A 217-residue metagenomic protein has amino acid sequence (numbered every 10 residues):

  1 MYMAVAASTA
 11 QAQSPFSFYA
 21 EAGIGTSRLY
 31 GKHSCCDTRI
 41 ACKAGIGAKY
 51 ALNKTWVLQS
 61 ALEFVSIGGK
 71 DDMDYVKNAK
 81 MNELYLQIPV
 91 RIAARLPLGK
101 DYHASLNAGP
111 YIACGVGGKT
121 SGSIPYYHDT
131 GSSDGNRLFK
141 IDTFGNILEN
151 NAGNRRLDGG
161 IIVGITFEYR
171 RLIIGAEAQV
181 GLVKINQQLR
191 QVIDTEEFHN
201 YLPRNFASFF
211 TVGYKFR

Functional and structural regions predicted by a protein language model:
M1-A6: Bacterial N-terminal signal peptides
Q11-G45, D158, K215-R217: Short glycine/proline- and aromatic-enriched beta-strand/turn motifs that initiate or cap beta-hairpins
Q13, N53-T55, P97-D101, R170-L172 (+1 more regions): Outer-membrane beta-barrel channels and translocator barrels
S14-F16, C36-C42, N82-I88, Y102 (+3 more regions): Residues that define the transmembrane beta-barrel architecture of outer-membrane proteins
A20-I24, C42-Y50, L62-F64, L86-A94 (+4 more regions): Residues on the lipid-exposed face of transmembrane beta-strands in outer-membrane beta-barrel proteins
L29-C35, G68-L84, V116-N154, I185-P203: Flexible, solvent-exposed loop segments that connect beta-strands
C35-N78, E83-L86: Glycine- and aromatic-enriched membrane insertion/assembly motifs of diderm outer-membrane and organelle channel
A61-E63, K70, D158-R217: Predominantly the C-terminal beta-signal and adjacent terminal strand-loop region of outer-membrane beta-barrel
